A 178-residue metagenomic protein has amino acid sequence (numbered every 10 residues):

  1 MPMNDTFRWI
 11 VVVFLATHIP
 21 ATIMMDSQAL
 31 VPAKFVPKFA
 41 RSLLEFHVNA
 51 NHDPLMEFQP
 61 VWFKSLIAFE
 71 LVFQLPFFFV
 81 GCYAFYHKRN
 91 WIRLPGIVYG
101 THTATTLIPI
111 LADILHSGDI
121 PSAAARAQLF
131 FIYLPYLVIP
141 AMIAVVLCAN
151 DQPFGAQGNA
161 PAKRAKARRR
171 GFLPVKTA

Functional and structural regions predicted by a protein language model:
D5-V36: N-terminal signal-anchor transmembrane alpha helix
V12-M24, V72-P76, I97-P109, F131-V145: Hydrophobic alpha-helical cores of multi-pass transmembrane domains in eukaryotic membrane proteins
L30-A50, F154-A162: Interhelical loop segments of eukaryotic multi-pass membrane proteins
N49-V72: Interfacial helix-start motif at the membrane-water boundary
F78-R93: Juxtamembrane helix-break-helix junctions at the cytosolic face of small multi-pass alpha-helical membrane proteins
I110-I120: Juxtamembrane "helix-exit" motif on the non-cytosolic side of transmembrane helices
D119-I132: Non-cytosolic membrane-interface motifs at loop->transmembrane helix junctions
A156-A178: Non-transmembrane, juxtamembrane loop and terminal tail segments of multi-pass eukaryotic membrane proteins
